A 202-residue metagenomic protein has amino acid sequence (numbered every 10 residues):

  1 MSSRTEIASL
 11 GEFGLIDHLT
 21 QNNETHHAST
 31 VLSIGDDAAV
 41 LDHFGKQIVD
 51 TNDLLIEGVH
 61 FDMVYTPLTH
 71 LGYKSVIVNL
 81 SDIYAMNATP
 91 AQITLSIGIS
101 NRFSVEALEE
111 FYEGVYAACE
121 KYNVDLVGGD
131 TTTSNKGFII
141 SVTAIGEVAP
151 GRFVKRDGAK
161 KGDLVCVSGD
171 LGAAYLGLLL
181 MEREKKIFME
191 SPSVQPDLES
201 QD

Functional and structural regions predicted by a protein language model:
M1-D202: Helix-biased detector of long, well-ordered alpha-helical tracts
